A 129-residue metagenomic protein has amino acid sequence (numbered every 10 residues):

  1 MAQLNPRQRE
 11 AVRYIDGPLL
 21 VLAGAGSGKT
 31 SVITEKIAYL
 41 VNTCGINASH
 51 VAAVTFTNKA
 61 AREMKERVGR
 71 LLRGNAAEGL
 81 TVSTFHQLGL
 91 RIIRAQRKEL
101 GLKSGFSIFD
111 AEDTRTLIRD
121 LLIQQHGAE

Functional and structural regions predicted by a protein language model:
M1-S104, I108: P-loop NTPase Walker
E112-E129: Coupling/switch/interface segments within P-loop NTPase motor domains and analogous charged loops in nucleic-acid
